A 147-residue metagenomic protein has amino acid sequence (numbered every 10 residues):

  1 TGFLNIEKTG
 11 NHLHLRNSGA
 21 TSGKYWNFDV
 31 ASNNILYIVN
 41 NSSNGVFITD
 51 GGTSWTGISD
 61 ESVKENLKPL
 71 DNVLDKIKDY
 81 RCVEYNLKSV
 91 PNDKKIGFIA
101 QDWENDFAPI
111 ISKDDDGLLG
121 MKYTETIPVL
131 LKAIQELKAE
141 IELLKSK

Functional and structural regions predicted by a protein language model:
T1-E61, P69-N72: Trimeric beta-solenoid/beta-helix "fiber body" segments of extracellular/virion adhesins and depolymerases
S59, N66, P109-K147: C-terminal intramolecular chaperone/auto-processing assembly modules
S59-N66, V83-I96: Active-site-adjacent substrate-recognition loops and nearby beta-strands within hydrolase catalytic domains
E65-D79: Periplasmic N-terminal gating module of Gram-negative TonB-dependent outer-membrane receptors
D75, I96-G97: Residues that recognize and position ribonucleotide moieties
G97-F98, P128: Short aromatic/basic micro-patch
W103: Active-site-adjacent helical/loop segments in soluble small-molecule enzymes
